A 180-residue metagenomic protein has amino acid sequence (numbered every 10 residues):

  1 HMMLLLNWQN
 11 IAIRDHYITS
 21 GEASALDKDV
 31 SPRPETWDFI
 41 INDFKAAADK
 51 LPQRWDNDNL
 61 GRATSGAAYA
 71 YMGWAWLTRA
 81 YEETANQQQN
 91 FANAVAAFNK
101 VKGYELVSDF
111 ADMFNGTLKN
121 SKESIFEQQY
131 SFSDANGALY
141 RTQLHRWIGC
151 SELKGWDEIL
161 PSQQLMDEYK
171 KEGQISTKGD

Functional and structural regions predicted by a protein language model:
H1-A63, W76-A85: Aromatic-anchored glycine-rich loop motif in surface-exposed flexible loops
W37, K45, R62-D180: An aromatic- and glycine-enriched ligand-binding surface/loop that stacks and positions planar moieties
